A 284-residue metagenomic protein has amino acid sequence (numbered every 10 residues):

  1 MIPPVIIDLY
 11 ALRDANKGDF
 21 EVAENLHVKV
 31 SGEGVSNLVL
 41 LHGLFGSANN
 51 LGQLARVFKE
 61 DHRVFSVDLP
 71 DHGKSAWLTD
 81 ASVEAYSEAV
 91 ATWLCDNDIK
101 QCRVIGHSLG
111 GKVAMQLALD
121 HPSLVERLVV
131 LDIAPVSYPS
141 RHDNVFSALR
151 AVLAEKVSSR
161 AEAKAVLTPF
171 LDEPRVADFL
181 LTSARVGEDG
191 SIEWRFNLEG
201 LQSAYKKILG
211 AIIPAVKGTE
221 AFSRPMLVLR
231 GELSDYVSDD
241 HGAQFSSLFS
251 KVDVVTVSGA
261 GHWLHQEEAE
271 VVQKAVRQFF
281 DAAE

Functional and structural regions predicted by a protein language model:
M1-V39, R56-R63, N97-Q101, D189 (+4 more regions): Alpha/beta-hydrolase fold catalytic core
K29, Q53-R56, F65-I105, K274: Active-site loop/oxyanion-hole signature of alpha/beta-hydrolase fold enzymes
F45-Q53: Serine-hydrolase catalytic-loop signature spanning alpha/beta hydrolases and amidase-signature enzymes
G106, G110, A114: Gly/Ala-rich beta-loop-alpha elbow adjacent to hydrolase catalytic centers
L119, E126-S158: Flexible "cap/lid" loop of the alpha/beta hydrolase fold
S140, E155-I212: Conserved alpha/beta-hydrolase catalytic His-Asp/Glu region
S191-S247: Conserved serine/cysteine hydrolase catalytic core
V252-E284: Catalytic active-site module of serine/aspartate enzymes centered on a nucleophile-bearing elbow/loop
